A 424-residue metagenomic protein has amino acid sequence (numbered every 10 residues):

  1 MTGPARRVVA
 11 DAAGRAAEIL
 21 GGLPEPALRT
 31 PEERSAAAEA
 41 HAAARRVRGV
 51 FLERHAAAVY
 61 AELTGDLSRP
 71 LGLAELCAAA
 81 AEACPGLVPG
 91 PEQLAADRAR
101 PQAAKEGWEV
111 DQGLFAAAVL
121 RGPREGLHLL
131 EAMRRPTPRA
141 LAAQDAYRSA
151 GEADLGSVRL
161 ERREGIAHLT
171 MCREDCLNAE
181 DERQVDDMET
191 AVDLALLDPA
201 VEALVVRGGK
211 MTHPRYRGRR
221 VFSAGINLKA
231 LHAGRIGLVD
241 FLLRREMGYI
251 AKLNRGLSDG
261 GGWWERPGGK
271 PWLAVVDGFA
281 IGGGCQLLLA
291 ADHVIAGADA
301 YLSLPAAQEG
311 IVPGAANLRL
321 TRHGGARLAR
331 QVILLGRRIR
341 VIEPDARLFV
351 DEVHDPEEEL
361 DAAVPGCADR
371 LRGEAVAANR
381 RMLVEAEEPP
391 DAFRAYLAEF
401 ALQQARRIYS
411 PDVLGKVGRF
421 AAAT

Functional and structural regions predicted by a protein language model:
M1-Q93: Generic N-terminal amphipathic/basic segments
P4-A44, A296, A300, V350-A398: C-terminal long alpha-helix characteristic of the crotonase
A5, A10, A16, L114-M211 (+1 more regions): Conserved CoA-thioester-binding segment of acyl-CoA-metabolizing enzymes
A36, A40-R46, D66-R100, R134 (+2 more regions): An acidic, glycine-rich surface segment that forms the CoA-thioester-binding/catalytic face of crotonase-fold enzymes
L169, V206, N227, L287-L288 (+3 more regions): Hydrophobic/aromatic residues within transmembrane alpha-helices of multi-pass small-molecule transporters
L169-T170, D187-G269, L273, H293 (+2 more regions): A structural preference for short, pocket-lining loop segments at secondary-structure junctions
G261-E374: Crotonase-fold acyl-CoA enzyme core
A401, A405-G415: Intrinsic disorder and flexible/low-complexity segments
